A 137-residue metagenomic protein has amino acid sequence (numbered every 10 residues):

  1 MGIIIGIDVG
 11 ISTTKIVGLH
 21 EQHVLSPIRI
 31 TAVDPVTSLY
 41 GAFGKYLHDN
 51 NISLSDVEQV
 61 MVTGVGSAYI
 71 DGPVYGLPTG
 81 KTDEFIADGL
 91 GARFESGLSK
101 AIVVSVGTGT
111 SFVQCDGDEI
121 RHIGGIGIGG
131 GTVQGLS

Functional and structural regions predicted by a protein language model:
G2-D8, V57-V62, A101-S105, G125: Short glycine-aspartate micro-motif
I3-G41, I120: Short glycine-rich, Thr/Ser-proximal phosphate-binding strand/loop in the N-terminal lobe of ATP-dependent enzymes
D8-S12, V65, V104-G109, I128-G130: A short acidic Gly-Thr/Ser loop motif
R29-A32, F43, H48-E84, E119-H122: Short beta-strand-loop/turn "lid" adjacent to the catalytic site in phosphate-handling enzymes
S38-K45, Y69, L90-F94, G135: Alpha-helical scaffold segments in soluble metabolic enzymes
I70, Y75-V104, G109-E119: Conserved phosphate-binding catalytic cores of ATP/NTP-utilizing and phosphoryl-transfer enzymes
D118-S137: Glycine-rich phosphate-binding loop plus the immediately following alpha-helix
